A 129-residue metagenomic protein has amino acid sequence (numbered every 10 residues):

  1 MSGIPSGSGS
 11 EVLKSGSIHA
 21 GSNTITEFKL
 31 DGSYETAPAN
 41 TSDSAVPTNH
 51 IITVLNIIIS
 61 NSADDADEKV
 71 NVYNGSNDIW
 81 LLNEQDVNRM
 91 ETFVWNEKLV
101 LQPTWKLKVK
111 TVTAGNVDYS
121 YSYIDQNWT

Functional and structural regions predicted by a protein language model:
M1-H50, N56, S62, T111-T129: C-terminal interaction-tip segments
S33, A39-N40, N49, E84-Q85 (+2 more regions): Tight coil/turn sites that cap or link beta-strands
T53-L55, A66-E68, P103-W105: A generic structural signal for short beta-strands and their flanking turns/coil linkers
L55-I57, Q85: Generic beta-strand hydrophobic packing signal
A63-N83: Short, surface-exposed beta-strand/strand-loop-strand elements in extracellular ectodomains
T92-K98: Exposed aromatic-hydrophobic patches
L99-G115: Noncatalytic modules at the cell exterior or secretory-pathway interfaces, chiefly beta-strand-rich lectin/adhesion
